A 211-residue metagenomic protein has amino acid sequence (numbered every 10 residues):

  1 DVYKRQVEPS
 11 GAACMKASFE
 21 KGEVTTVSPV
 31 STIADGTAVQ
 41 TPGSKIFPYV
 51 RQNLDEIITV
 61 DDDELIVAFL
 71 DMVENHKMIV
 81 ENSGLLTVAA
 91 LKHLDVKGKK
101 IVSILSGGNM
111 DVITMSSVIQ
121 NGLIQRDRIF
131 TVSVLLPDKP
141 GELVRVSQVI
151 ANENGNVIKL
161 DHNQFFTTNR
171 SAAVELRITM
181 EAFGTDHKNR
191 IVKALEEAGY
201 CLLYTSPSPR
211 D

Functional and structural regions predicted by a protein language model:
D1-Q52, K92-P137, S147: Glycine-rich phosphate/pyrophosphate-binding loop at beta-loop-alpha junctions
V2-Q6, Y204-D211: Conserved small/polar residues in nucleotide/adenosyl-binding loops
G43-K99: Active-site-adjacent helical/loop segments in soluble small-molecule enzymes
V134-G141, E181-F183: Short, surface-exposed ligand-recognition loops at beta-strand->loop->(often short) alpha-helix junctions that present
P140-L160: Short amphipathic alpha-helix segments
E153-R170, V174-R177: Cytosolic Rossmann-like ligand/nucleotide-binding regulatory domains
L160, A198-S206: Conserved short beta-strand edge segments in small beta-sheet-based binding/regulatory domains
R190-E197: Short amphipathic alpha-helices in soluble, non-transmembrane regions that often serve as interface/regulatory elements
